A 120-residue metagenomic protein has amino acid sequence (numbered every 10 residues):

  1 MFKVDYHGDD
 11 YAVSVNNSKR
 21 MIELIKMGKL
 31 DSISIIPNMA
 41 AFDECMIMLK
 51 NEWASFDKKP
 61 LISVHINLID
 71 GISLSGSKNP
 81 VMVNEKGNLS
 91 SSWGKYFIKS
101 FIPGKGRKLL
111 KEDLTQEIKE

Functional and structural regions predicted by a protein language model:
M1-N16, M21: Boundary/entry segment of secreted carbohydrate-active catalytic domains
K3-D5, L30-S34, K59-H65: Structural preference for beta-strand elements that scaffold enzyme active sites
D5-H7, I33-L49: Hydrophobic, well-ordered secondary-structure segments that either form specific early membrane-associated helices used
D9-Y11, I36-A40, H65-I69: Active-site beta-loop-alpha junctions enriched in small/polar residues
V15-A41: A short alpha/beta connector and helix-capping loop motif
M21-M27, C45-S63, V81-G87: Acidic (Asp/Glu)-rich catalytic clusters
I72-G106: Active-site gating loops and adjacent loop-to-helix segments of metal-dependent hydrolytic enzymes
L109-E120: CE4/NodB-like, metal-dependent polysaccharide N-deacetylase domain that modifies extracellular/periplasmic N-acetylated
